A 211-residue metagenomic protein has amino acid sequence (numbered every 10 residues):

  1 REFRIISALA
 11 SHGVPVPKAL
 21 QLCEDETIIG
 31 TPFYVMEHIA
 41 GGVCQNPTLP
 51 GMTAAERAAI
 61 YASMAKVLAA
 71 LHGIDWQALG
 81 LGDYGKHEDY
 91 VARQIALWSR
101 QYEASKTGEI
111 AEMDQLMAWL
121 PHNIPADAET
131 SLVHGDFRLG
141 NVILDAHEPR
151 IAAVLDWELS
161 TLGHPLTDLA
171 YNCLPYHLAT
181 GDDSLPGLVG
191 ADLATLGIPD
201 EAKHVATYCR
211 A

Functional and structural regions predicted by a protein language model:
R1-L132, D145-E148: ATP-binding pocket architecture of kinase catalytic cores
T27, W98, A153-V154, S184-L193: Short, flexible active-site loops
C44, L144, H164, G181-D183: Cytochrome P450 core scaffold surrounding the K-helix E-X-X-R motif and the conserved "meander" helix-loop region
S131, L162-P165: Residues at the N-terminus of a long alpha-helix
L132-H134, L139: Catalytic-loop of the protein kinase fold
N141-V154: Conserved protein kinase catalytic/activation segment
L155-S160: Activation of the activation-loop gatekeeper triad in protein kinase-fold domains
T167-A211: Active-site activation/catalytic loop segments of kinase-like enzymes and analogous catalytic loops in related
